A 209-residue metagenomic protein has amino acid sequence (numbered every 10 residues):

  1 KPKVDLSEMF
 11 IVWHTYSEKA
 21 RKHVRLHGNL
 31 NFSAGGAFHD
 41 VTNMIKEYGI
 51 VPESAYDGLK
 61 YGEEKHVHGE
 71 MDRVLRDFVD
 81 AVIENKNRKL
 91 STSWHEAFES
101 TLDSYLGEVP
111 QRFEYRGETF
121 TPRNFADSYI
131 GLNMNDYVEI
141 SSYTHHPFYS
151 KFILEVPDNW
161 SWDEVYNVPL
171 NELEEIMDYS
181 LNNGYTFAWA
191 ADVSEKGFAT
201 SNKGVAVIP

Functional and structural regions predicted by a protein language model:
P2-I208: Catalytic-core signature of thiol
